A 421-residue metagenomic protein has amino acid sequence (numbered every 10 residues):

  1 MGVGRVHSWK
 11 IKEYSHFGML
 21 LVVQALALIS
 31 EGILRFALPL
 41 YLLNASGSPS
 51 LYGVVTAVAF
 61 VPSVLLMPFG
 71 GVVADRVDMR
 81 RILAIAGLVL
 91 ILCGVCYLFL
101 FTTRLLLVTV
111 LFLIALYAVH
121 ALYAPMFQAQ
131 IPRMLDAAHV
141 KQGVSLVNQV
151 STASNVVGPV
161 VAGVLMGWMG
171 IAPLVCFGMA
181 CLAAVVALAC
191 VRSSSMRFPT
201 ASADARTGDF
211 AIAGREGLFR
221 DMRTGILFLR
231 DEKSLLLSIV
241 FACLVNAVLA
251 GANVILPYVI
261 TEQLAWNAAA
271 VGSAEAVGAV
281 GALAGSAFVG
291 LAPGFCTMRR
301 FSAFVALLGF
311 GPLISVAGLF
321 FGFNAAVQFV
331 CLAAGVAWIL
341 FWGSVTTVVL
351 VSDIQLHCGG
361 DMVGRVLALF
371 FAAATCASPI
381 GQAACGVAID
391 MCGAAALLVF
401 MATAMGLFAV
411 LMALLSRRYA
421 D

Functional and structural regions predicted by a protein language model:
V3, H7-H16, R206-R220: Short, membrane-interfacial amphipathic segments enriched in basic
G4-P62, L227-G278: Helix-loop boundary and gating motifs at the non-cytosolic
S8-Y14, F101-T103, A213-G214, I226-E232 (+1 more regions): Helix-boundary and loop/linker segments of multi-pass membrane transporters
M19-R35, A59-V72, D78-L90, V108-G167 (+8 more regions): Substrate-agnostic recognition of the 12-TM MFS/MFS-like secondary transporter fold
L26, I33, V89, C96 (+8 more regions): Hydrophobic residues within membrane-embedded alpha-helical segments of Major Facilitator Superfamily
P39-A45, L98-F99, V157-F177, E262-Q263 (+1 more regions): Transmembrane alpha-helix termini and helix-breaking/packing motifs in multi-pass membrane transporters
L65-F69, R76, I82, A86 (+3 more regions): C-terminal transmembrane bundle of multi-pass solute transporters/carriers
R133, V175-F210, A413-D421: Helix-loop junctions on the cytosolic side of multi-pass membrane transporters, especially the intracellular loop
